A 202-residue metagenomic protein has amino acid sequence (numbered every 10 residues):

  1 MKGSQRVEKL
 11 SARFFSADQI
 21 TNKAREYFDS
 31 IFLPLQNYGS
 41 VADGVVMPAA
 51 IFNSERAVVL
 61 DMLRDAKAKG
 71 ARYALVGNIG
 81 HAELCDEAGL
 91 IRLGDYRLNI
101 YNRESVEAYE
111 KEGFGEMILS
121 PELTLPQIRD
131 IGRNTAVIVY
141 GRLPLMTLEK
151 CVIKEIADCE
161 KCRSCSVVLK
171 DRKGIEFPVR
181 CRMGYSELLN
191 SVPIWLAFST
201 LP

Functional and structural regions predicted by a protein language model:
M1-P202: Active-site pocket-lining/capping segments in soluble small-molecule metabolic enzymes
